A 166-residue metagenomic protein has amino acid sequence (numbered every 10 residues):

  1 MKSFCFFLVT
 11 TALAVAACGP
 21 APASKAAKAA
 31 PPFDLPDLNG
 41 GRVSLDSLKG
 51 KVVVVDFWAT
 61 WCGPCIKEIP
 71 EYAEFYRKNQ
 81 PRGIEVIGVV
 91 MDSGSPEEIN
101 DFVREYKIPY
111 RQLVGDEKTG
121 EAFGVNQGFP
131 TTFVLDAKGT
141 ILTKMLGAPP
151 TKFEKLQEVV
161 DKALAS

Functional and structural regions predicted by a protein language model:
M1-F4: Positively charged n-region of N-terminal signal peptides that target proteins for export
F7-A16: Bacterial N-terminal signal peptides
C18-S47: N-terminal "domain-start" segment that seeds a small globular fold
S44-G63: Short active-site neighborhood of thiol/selenol oxidoreductases, capturing the structured segment around
L48-K51, P81, I108-P109: Active-site acidic short loop of glycosyltransferases
I66-Y106, G115-A122, E158: Structural microenvironment flanking redox-active thiols in thiol-disulfide oxidoreductases
D101-I108, G115-D161: Thiol/disulfide oxidoreductase modules built on the thioredoxin-like
